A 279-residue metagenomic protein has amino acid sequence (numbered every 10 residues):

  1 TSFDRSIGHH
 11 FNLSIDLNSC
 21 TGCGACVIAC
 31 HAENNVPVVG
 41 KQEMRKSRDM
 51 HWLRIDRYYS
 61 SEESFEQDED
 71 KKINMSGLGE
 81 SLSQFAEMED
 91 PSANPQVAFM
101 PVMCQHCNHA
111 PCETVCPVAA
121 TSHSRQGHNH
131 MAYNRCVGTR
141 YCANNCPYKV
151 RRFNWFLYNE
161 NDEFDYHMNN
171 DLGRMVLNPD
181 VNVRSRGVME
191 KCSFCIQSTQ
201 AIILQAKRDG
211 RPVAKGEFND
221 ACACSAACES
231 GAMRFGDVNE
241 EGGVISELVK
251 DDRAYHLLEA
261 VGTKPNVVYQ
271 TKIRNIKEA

Functional and structural regions predicted by a protein language model:
T1-A279: Non-ligating segments of multi-cofactor redox enzymes
